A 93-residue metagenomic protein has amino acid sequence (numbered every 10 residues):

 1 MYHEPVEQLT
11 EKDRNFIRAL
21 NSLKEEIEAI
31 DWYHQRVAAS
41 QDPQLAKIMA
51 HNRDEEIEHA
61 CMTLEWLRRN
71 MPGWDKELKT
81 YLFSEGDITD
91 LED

Functional and structural regions predicted by a protein language model:
M1-D93: Iron-associated oxidoreductase/ferritin-like identity signal
